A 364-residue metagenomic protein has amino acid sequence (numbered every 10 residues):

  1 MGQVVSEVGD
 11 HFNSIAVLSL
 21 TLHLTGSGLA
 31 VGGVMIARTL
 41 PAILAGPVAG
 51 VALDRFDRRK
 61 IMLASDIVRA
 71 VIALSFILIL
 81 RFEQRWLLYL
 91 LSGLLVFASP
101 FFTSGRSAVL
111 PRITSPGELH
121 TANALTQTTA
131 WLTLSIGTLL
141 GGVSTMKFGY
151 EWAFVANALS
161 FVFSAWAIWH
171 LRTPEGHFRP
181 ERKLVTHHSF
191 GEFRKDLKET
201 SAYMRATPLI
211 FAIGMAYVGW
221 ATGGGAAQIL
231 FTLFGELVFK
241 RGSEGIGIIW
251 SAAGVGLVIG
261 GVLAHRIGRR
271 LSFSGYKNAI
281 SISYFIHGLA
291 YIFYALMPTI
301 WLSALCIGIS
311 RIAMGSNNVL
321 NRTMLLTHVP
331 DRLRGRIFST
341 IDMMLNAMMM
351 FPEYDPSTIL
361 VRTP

Functional and structural regions predicted by a protein language model:
M1-P364: Alpha-helical transmembrane-bundle signature of multi-pass membrane transport and export proteins
